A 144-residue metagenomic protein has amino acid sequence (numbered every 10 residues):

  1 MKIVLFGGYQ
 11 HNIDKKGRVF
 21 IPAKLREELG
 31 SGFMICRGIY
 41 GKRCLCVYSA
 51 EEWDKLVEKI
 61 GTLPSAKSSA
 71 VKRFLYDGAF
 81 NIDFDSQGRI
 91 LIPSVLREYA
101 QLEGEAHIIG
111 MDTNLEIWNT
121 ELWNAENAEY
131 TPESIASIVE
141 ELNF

Functional and structural regions predicted by a protein language model:
M1-H11, K15-K16, K24-I82, S86-Q87 (+1 more regions): Flexible "stalk/tail and boundary" regions
